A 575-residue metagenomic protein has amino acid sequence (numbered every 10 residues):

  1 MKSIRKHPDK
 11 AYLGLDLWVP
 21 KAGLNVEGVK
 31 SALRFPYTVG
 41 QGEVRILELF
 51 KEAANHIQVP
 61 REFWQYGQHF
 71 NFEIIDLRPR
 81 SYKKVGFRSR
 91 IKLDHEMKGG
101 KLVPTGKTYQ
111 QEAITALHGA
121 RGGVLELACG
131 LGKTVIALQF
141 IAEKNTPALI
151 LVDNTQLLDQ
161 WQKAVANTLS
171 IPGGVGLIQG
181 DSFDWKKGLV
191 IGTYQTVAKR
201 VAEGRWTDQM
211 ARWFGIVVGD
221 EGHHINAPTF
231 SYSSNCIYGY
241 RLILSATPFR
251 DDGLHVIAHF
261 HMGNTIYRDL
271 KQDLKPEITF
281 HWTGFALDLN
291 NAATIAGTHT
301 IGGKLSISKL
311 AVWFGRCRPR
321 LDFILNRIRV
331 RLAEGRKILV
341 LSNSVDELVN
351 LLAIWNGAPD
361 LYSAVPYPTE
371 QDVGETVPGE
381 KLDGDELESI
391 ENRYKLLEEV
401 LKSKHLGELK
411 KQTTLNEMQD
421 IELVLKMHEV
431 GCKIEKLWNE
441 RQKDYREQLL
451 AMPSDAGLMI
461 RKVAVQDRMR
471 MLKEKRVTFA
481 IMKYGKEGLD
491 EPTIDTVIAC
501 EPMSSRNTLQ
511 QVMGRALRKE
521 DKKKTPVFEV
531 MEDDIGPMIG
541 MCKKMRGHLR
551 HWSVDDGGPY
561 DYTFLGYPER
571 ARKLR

Functional and structural regions predicted by a protein language model:
A120-F140: Walker A/P-loop
I136, E143-N167, S344-L348: Conserved Walker A/P-loop ATP-binding site and its immediately adjacent core in helicase/helicase-like ATPase domains
K186-V201, L472-K486: Conserved two-lobed SF2 helicase motor
H223-T279: Post-DEXD/H (motif II) to motif III coupling segment of the RecA-like Helicase ATP-binding lobe
G263, Y267-K275, Q510-M513, R518 (+1 more regions): A conserved SF2-helicase RecA2
G302-N343, V349-I354: Conserved interdomain hinge at the start of the Helicase C-terminal
Y362-G374, P378, L450, S454-K483: Conserved helicase ATPase core of P-loop NTP-dependent helicases/translocases
R461-H548: Conserved RecA-like P-loop NTPase helicase motor core
